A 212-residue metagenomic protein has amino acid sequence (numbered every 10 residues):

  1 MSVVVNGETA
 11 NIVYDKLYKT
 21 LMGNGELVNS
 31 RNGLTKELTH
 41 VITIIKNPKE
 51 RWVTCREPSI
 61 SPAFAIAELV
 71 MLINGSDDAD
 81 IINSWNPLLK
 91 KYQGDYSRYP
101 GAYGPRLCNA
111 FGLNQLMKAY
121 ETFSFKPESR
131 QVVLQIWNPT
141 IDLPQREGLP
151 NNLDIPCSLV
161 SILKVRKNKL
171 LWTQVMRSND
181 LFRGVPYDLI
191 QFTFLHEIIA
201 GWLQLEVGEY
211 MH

Functional and structural regions predicted by a protein language model:
M1-H212: Terminal, non-catalytic protein-protein interaction segments that mediate quaternary/complex assembly
